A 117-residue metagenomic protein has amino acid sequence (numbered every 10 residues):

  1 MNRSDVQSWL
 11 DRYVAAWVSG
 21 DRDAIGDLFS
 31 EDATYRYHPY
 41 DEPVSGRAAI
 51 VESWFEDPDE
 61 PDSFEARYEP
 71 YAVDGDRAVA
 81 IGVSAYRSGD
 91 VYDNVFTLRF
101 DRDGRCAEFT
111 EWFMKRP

Functional and structural regions predicted by a protein language model:
M1-E31: Short, low-complexity N-terminal intrinsically disordered segments enriched in polar/charged residues
M1-S4, D41, S45: Residues at secondary-structure transition points
N2-D5, V51-P117: A beta-strand edge to alpha-helix "cap/lid" segment located at domain peripheries
Y13, I25-G26, A33, G46 (+4 more regions): Hydrophobic pocket/interface hotspot
V14, P39, P70-A72: Structured beta->alpha junctions
G26, Y37, E65-R67: Short, hydrophobic secondary-structure boundary micro-motifs
T34-P43, W112: A short gly/proline-enriched turn/hairpin at secondary-structure junctions
